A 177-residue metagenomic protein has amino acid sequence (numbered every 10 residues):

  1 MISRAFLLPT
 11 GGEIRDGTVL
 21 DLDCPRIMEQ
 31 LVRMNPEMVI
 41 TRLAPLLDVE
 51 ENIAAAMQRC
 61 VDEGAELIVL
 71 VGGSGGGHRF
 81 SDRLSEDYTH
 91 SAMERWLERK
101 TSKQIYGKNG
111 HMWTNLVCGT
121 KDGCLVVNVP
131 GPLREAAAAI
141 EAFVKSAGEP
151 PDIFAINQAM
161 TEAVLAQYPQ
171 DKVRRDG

Functional and structural regions predicted by a protein language model:
M1-D48: Glycine-rich phosphate/diphosphate-binding loop of Rossmann-like nucleotide-binding domains
A5-P9, Q58-D62, N115-T120: Short, hydrophobic/aliphatic alpha-helical segments
F6, E66-I68, G123-N128: Structural motif
G12-E13, G72-H78, G131-R134: Short glycine-rich anion-binding loops that position phosphate/pyrophosphate groups of nucleotides and phosphorylated
G17, I53, G77-R79, A136-A139: Short glycine/serine/threonine-rich phosphate/pyrophosphate-binding segments that cradle anionic phosphate groups
P25, E29, E51, A55 (+1 more regions): Short, contiguous clusters of charged residues that form electrostatic/catalytic patches at enzyme active sites, used
V32-R95: N-terminal small/polar loop signature for handling phosphorylated ligands or for N-terminal nucleophile
S81-G177: Proline/glycine-rich low-complexity loops and linkers
